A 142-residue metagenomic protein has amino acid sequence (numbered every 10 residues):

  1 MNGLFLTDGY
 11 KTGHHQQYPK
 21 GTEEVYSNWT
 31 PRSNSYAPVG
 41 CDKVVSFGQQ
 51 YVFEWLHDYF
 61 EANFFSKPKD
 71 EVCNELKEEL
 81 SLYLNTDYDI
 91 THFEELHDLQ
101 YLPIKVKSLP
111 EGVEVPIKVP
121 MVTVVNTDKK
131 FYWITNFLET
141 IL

Functional and structural regions predicted by a protein language model:
M1-L142: Ordered alpha/beta subdomains of enzyme catalytic regions
